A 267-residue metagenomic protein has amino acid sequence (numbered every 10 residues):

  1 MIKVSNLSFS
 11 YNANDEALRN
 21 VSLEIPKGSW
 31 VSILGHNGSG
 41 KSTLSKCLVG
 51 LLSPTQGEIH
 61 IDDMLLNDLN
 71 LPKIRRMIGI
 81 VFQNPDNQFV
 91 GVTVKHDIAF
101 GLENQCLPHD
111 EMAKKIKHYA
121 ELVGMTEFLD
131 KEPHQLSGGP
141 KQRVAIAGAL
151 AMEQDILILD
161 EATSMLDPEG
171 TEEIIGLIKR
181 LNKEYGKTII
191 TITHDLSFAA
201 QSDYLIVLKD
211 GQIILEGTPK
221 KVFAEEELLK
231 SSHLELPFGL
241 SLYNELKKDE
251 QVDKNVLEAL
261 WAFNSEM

Functional and structural regions predicted by a protein language model:
L34-H36: The feature captures the beta-strand-to-loop junction immediately N-terminal to the Walker
V49: Helix-to-loop junction immediately C-terminal to a conserved catalytic motif
G57-L65, I74: Conserved ABC transporter NBD signature motif
D110-F128: Conserved ABC ATPase "signature" region
E132-L136, P140: Conserved ABC ATPase signature
L157-D160: Catalytic Walker B motif of ABC-type/P-loop ATPase nucleotide-binding domains
